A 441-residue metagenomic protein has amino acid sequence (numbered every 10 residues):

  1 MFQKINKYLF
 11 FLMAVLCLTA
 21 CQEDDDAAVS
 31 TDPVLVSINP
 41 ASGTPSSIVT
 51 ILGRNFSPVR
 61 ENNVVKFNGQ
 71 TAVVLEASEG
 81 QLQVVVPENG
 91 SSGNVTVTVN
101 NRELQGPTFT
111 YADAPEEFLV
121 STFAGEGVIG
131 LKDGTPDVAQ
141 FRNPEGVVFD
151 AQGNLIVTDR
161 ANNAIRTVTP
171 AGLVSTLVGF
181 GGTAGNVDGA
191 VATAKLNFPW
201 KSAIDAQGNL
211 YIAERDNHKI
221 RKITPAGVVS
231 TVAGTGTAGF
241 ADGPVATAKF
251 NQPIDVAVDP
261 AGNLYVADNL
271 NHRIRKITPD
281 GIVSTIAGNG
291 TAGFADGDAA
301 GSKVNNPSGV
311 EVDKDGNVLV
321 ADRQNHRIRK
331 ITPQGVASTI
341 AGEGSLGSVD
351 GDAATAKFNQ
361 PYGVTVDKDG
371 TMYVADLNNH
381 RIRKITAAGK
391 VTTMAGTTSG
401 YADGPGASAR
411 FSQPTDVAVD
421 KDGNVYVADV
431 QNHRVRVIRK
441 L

Functional and structural regions predicted by a protein language model:
C17-A20: C-terminal motif of bacterial Sec signal peptides marking the signal peptidase cleavage site
Q22-L119: Ser/Thr/Pro-rich low-complexity tracts
A114-E145, L173-W200, V228-Q252, I282-N306 (+2 more regions): Gly/Pro-rich loop segments of beta-rich domains
F149-Q152, I204-Q207, V258-A261, V312-D315 (+2 more regions): Residue-level detector of Asp-centered blade-edge/turn motifs that repeat once per structural unit in beta-propeller
N154-I156, N209-Y211, N263-Y265, N317-L319 (+2 more regions): Conserved beta-propeller blade signature
R160-A161, R215, N269-L270, R323 (+2 more regions): Short loop/turn segments immediately following the C-termini of beta-strands
N163-T167, L173, H218-K222, V228 (+7 more regions): A short loop-to-beta-strand structural motif that recurs across blades of beta-propeller domains
Q413-L441: Blade-level signature of beta-propeller repeat domains, shared across WD40, Kelch, NHL, RCC1 and BNR/Asp-box propellers
